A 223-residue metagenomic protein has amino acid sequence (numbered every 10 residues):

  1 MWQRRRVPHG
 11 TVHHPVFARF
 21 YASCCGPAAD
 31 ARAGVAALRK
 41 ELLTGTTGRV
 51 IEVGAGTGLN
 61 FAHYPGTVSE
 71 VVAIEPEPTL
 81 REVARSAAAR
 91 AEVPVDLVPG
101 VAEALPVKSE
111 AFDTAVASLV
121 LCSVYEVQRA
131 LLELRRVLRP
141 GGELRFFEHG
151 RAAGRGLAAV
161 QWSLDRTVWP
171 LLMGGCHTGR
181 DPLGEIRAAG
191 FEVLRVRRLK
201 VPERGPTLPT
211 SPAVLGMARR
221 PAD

Functional and structural regions predicted by a protein language model:
M1-G48, L59-H63, T79-L80, Q161-W162: Conserved class I S-adenosyl-L-methionine
I51-A104: Class I SAM-dependent methyltransferase SAM/SAH-binding core
E103-A115: A short acidic, Gly/Pro-enriched loop at the edge of an enzyme's catalytic core that lines a small-molecule cofactor
D113-V127: A short SAM/SAH-binding and catalytic strip from SAM-dependent methyltransferases
Q128-P140: A short glycine-rich, Lys/Arg-flanked "PGG" loop and its adjoining helix->strand segment in the class I
G141-H149: Conserved beta-strand signature within the Rossmann-like core of class I S-adenosyl-L-methionine
G175-G190: Short alpha-helix
R197-D223: Core SAM-dependent methyltransferase catalytic element
